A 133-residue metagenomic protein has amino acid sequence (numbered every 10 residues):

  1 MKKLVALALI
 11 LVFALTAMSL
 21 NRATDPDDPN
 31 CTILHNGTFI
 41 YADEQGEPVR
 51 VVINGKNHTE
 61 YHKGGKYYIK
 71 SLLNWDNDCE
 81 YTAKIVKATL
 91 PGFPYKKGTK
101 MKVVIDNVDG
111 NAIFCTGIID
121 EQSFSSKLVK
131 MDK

Functional and structural regions predicted by a protein language model:
M1-P26: Bacterial Sec-dependent N-terminal signal peptides
D25-Q45: Tryptophan-anchored aromatic micro-motifs
T38-E44, H58-K63, K84-K87, F114-I118: Short beta-strand segments that buttress and anchor functional surface loops
Q45-P48, K66-S71, G98-M101, S123-K127: Short, surface-exposed coil-to-beta transition loops
E47-D76: N-terminal glycine/threonine-rich, aromatic-flanked beta-hairpin/loop signature
L72-E80, I105-A112, K130-K133: A short, structured loop/turn motif at beta-sheet edges
A83-V108: An anionic, turn-rich surface loop/hairpin at beta-sheet edges that serves as a generic interaction/coordination patch
V104-D106, I113-L128: Short, exposed beta-strand-loop hairpins at the edges of beta-sheets in extracellular/periplasmic proteins
